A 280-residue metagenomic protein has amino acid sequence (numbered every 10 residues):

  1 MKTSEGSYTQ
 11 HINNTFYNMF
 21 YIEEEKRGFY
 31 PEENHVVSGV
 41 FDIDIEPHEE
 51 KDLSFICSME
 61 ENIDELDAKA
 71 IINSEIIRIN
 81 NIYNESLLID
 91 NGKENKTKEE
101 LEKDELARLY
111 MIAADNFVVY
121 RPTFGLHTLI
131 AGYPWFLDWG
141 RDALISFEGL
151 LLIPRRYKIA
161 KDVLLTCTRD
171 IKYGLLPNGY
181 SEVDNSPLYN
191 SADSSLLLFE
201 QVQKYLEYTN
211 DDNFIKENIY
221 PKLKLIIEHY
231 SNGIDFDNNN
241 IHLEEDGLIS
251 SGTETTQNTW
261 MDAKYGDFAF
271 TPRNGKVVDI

Functional and structural regions predicted by a protein language model:
M1-I280: Acidic, mature catalytic/reactive cores of soluble proteins
